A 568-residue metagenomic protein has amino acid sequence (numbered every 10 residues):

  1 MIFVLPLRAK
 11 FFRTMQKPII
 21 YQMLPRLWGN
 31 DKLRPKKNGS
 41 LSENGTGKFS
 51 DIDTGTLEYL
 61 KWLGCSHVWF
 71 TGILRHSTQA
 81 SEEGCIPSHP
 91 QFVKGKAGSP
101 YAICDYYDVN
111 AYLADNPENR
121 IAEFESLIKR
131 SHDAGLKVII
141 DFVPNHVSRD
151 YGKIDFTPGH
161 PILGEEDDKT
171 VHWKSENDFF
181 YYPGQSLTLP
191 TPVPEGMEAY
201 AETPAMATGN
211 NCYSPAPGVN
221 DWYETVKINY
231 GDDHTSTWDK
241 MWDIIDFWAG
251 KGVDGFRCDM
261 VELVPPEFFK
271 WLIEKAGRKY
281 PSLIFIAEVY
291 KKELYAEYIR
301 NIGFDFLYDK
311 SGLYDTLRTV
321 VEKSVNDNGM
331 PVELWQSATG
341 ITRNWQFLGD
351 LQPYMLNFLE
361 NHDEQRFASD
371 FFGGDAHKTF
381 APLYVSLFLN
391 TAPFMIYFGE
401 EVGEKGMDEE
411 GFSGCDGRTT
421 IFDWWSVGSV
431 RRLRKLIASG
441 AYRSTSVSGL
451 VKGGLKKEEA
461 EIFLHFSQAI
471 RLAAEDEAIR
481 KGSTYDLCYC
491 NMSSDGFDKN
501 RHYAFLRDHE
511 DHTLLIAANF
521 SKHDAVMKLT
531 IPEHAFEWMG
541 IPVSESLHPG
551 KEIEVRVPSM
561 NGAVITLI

Functional and structural regions predicted by a protein language model:
V4-K137, N145-V147, G152-F156, D167-D168 (+2 more regions): N-terminal structural segment of carbohydrate-active enzymes
M15-Q16, I20, L24, A102 (+9 more regions): Alpha-amylase-like alpha-glycosidases and glucanotransferases acting on alpha-linked glucans and related
Q16, D31, T78, K94 (+3 more regions): Loop/helix patches that line or flank the sugar-binding groove of alpha-linked glycan CAZymes
P25-L27, L74, N110-L113, P144-H146 (+7 more regions): Short, flexible loop/turn elements at secondary-structure junctions
G29-K32, H76-E82, H146-K153, V264-F268 (+4 more regions): Short catalytic/ligand-binding loop motif for oxyanion handling, primarily in non-cytosolic enzymes, centered on
C65-I73, Y106, K137-H146, K240-M241 (+1 more regions): Short acidic catalytic loops
W538-E552: Solvent-exposed beta-strand/loop surfaces of large extracellular or lumenal domains
P549-I568: C-terminal beta-strand-rich structural cap/linker in extracellular carbohydrate-active enzymes
